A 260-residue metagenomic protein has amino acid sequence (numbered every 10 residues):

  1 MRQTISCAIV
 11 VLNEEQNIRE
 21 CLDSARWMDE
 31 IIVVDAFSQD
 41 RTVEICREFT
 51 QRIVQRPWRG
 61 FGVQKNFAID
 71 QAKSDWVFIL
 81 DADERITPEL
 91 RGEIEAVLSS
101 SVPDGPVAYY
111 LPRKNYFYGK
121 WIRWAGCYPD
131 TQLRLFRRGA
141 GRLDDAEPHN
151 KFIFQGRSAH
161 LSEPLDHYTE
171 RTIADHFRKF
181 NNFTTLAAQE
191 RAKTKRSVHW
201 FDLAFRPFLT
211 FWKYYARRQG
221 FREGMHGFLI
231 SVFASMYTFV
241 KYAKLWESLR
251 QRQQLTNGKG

Functional and structural regions predicted by a protein language model:
M1-S24: N-proximal low-complexity "stem/linker" segments adjacent to membrane-targeting elements
R2, A72-D75: Active-site acidic short loop of glycosyltransferases
N17-R19, D40-F49, E89-L90: Acidic helix N-cap motif at the loop->helix transition within catalytic regions of sugar-transfer enzymes
S24, D35-E44, D81: A conserved acidic beta->alpha catalytic loop
D29-E30: Residues at the starts of beta-strands that form the adenosine-phosphate
V43-K73, S100: Conserved donor nucleotide-binding strand/loop of the catalytic core
V63-I69, W76, L80, T87-R252: Catalytic-site signature of metal-activated, phosphate-bearing donor transferases, centered on the GT-A/GT-A-like
R252-G260: Short, basic, low-complexity termini and linkers enriched in Ser/Thr/Gly/Pro that act as targeting/leader peptides
